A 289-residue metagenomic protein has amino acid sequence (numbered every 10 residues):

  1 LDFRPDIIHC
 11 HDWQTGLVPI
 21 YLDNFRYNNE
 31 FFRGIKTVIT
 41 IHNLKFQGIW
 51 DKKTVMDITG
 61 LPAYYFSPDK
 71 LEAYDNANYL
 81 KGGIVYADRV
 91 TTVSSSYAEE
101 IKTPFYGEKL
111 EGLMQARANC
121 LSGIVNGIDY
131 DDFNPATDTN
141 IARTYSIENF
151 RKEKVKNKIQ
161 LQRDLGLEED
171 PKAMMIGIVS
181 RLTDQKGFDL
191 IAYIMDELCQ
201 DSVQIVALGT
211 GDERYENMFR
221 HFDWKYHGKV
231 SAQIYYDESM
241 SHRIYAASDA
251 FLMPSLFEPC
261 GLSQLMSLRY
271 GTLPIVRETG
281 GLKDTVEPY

Functional and structural regions predicted by a protein language model:
L1-Y289: Catalytic cores of nucleotide-sugar-dependent glycosyltransferases that transfer UDP/GDP/TDP-activated
